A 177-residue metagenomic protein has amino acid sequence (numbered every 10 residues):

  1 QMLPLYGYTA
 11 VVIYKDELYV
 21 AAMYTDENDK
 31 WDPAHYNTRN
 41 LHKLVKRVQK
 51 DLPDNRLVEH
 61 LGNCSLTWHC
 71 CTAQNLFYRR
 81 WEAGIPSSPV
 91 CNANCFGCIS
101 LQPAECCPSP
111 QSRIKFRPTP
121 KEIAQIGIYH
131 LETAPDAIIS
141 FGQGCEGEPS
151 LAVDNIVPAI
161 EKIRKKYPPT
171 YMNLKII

Functional and structural regions predicted by a protein language model:
Y6-I85, Q102-P110, E122, Y129: N-terminal [4Fe-4S]-dependent radical SAM core
A21, C95, L151: Short acidic, gly/pro-rich beta-turn/loop elements at beta-sheet edges and active-site/ligand-binding grooves
E82, P86, Q102-I177: Core AdoMet radical
C91, C95-C98, F141: Short cysteine clusters
